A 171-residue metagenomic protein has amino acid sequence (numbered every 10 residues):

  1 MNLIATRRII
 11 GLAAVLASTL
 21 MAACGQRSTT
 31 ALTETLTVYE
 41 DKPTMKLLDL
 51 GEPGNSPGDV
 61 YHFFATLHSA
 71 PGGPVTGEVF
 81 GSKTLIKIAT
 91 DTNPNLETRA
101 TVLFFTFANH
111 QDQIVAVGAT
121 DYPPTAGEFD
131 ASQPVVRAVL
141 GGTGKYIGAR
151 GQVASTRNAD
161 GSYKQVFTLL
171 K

Functional and structural regions predicted by a protein language model:
N2-G11: Bacterial N-terminal signal peptides that target proteins for export
G11-M21: Bacterial N-terminal signal peptides
A22-K171: Targeting-peptide/extracellular-domain and disordered-appendage signature
